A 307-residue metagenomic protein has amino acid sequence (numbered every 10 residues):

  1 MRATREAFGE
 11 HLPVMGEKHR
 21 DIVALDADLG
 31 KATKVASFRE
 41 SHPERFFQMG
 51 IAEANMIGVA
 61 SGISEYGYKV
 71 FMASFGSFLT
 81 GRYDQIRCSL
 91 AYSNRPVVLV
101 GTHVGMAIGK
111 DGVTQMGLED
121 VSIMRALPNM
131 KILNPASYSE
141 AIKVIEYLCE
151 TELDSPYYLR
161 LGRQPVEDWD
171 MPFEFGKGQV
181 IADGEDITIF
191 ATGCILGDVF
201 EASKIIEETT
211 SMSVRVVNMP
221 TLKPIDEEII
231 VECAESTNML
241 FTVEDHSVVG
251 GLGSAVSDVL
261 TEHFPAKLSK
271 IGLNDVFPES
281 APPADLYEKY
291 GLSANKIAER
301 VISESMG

Functional and structural regions predicted by a protein language model:
M1-Y158, P165: Thiamine diphosphate
R5-E6, K18-D21, L29-A36, E40 (+2 more regions): Thiamine diphosphate
